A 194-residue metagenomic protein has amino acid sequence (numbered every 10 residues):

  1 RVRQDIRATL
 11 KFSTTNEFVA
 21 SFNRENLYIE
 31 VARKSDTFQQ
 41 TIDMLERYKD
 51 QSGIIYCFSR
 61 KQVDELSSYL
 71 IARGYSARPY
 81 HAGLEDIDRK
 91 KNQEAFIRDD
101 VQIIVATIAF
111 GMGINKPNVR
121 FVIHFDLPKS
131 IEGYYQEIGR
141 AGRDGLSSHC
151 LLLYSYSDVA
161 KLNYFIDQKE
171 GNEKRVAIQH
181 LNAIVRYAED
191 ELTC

Functional and structural regions predicted by a protein language model:
R1-Q179: Helicase motor core with emphasis on the C-terminal RecA-like subdomain
V176-C194: Cys/His-rich short segments
